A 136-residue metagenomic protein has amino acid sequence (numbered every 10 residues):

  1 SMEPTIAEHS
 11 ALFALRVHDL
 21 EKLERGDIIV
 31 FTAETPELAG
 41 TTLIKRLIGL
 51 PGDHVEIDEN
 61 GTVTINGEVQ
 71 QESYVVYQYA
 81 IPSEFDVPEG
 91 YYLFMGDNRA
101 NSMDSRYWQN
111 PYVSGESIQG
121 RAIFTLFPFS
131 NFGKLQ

Functional and structural regions predicted by a protein language model:
E3-Q136: Soluble "head" domains of membrane/secretory-pathway proteins
